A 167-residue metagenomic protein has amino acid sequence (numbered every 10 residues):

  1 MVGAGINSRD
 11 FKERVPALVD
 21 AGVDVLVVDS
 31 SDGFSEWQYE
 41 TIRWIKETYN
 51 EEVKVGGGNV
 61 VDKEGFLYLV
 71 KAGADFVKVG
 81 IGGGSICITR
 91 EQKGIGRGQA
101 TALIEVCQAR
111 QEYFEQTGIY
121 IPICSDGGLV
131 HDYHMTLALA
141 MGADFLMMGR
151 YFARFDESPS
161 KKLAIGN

Functional and structural regions predicted by a protein language model:
M1-D126, V130-G166: Alpha/beta enzyme core
